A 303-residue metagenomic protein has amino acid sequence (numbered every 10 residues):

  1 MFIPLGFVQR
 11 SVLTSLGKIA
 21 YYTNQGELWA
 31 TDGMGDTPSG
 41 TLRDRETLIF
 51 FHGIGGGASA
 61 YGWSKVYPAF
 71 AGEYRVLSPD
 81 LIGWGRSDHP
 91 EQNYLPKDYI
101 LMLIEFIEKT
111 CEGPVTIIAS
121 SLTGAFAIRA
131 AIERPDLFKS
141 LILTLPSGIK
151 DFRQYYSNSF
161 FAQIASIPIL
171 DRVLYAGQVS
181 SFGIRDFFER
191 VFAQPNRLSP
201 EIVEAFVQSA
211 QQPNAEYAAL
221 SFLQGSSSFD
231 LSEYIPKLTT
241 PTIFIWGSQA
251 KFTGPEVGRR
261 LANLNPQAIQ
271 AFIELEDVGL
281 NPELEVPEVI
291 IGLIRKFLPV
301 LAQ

Functional and structural regions predicted by a protein language model:
M1-F50, A71-Y74, E112-G113, I269 (+1 more regions): Alpha/beta-hydrolase fold catalytic core
Q25, S64, P68, S78-I118 (+1 more regions): Active-site loop/oxyanion-hole signature of alpha/beta-hydrolase fold enzymes
I54-V66: The serine-hydrolase catalytic nucleophile loop
A119, T123, A127: Gly/Ala-rich beta-loop-alpha elbow adjacent to hydrolase catalytic centers
I132, L141-R172: Flexible "cap/lid" loop of the alpha/beta hydrolase fold
F152-Y155, A176-P236: Conserved alpha/beta-hydrolase catalytic His-Asp/Glu region
K237-D277: Conserved loop-alpha-helix segment in the C-terminal half of the alpha/beta-hydrolase fold that carries the catalytic
V278-I291: Catalytic histidine-centered segment of alpha/beta-hydrolase-like enzymes
